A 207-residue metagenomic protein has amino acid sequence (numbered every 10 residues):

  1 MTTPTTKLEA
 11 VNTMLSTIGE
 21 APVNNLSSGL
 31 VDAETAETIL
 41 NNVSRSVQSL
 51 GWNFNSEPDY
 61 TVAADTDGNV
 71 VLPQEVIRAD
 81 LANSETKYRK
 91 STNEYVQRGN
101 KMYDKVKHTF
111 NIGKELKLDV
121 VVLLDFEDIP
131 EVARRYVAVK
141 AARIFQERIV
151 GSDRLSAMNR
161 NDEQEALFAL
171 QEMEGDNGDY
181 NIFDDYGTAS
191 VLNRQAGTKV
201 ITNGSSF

Functional and structural regions predicted by a protein language model:
M1-F207: Glycine-enriched, solvent-exposed interface loops adjoining structured elements
